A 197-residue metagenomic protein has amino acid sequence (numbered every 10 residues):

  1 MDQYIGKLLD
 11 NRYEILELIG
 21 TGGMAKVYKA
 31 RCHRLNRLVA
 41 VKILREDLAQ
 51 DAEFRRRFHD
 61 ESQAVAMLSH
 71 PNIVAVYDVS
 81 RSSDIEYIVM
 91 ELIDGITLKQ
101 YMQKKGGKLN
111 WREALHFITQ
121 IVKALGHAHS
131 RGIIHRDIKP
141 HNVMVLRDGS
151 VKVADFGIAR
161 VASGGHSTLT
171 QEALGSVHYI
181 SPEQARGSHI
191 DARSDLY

Functional and structural regions predicted by a protein language model:
L16-G22, V27: Protein kinase glycine-rich loop
R31-L38: Conserved N-lobe loop of protein kinases adjacent to the ATP-binding glycine-rich P-loop
R45-M67: AlphaC helix of the eukaryotic protein kinase fold
V79: Activation-segment/catalytic-loop signature of the eukaryotic protein kinase fold
S83-T97, Y101: Conserved short submotifs of the Hanks-type protein kinase catalytic core that shape the nucleotide-binding pocket
F117-I118: Activation segment signature within eukaryotic-like protein kinase domains
V122-I133: Protein kinase catalytic-loop region centered on the HRD/HxD motif
